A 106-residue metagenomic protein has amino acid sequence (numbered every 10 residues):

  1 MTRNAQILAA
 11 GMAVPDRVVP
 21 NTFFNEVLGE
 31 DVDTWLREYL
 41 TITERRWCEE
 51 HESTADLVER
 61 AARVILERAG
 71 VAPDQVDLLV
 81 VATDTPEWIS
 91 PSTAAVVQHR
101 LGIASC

Functional and structural regions predicted by a protein language model:
M1-D77: Conserved active-site "lid/cap" helical segment
W35-D56, T83-C106: Conserved catalytic cysteine-centered active-site region of acyl-thioester-dependent Claisen-condensing enzymes
L78-A82: Short, conserved beta-strand segments within well-ordered enzyme catalytic domains that often line or immediately flank
